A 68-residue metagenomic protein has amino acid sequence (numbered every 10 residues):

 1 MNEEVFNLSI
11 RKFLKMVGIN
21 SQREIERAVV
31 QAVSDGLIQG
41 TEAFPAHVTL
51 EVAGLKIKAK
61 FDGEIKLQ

Functional and structural regions predicted by a protein language model:
N2-R11, R27-V30, L37-Q68: N-terminal intrinsically disordered, cationic/polar leader segments that include organellar targeting peptides
K12, V17-N20: Long, contiguous binding/interaction regions
I19-R27: Compact soluble domain cores
